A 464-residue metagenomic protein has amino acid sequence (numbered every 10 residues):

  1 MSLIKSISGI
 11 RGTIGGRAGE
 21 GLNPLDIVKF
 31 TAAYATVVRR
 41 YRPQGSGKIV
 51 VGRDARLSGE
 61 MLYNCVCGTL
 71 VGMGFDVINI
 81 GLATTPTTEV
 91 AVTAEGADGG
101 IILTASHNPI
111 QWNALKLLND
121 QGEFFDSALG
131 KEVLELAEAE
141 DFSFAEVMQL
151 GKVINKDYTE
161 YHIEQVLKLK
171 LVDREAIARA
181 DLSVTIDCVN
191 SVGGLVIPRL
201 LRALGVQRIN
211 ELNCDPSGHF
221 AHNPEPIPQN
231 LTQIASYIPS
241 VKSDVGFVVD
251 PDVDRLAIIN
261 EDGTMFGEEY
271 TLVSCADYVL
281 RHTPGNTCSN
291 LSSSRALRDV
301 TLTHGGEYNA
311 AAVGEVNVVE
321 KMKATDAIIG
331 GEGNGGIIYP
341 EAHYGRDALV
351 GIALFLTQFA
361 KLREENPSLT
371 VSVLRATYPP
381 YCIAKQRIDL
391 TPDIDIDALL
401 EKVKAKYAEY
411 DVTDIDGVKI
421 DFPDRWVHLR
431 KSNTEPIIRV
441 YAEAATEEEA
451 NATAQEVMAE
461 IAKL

Functional and structural regions predicted by a protein language model:
M1-G68, G72-M73, M148, K152-S183: An N-terminal, well-structured beta->alpha segment
T13, N113-V241: Gly/Ser/Thr-enriched, mixed-charge loops and adjacent short helices that form phosphate/oxyanion-binding elements
T36, Q44, K48-W112, R199-I259: N-terminal small/polar loop signature for handling phosphorylated ligands or for N-terminal nucleophile
G52-D54, I186-C188, N260, E341 (+1 more regions): Short glycine-centered, acidic/aromatic-flanked micro-motifs in structured strand/loop junctions that mark active-site
A97-W112, I238-N260, M265, Y308-A310 (+1 more regions): Glycine-rich phosphate-binding loop
K131-E164, K168, N260-G333, I337-I338: Proline/glycine-rich low-complexity loops and linkers
T283-L464: Phosphate-binding and adjacent anionic-ligand microenvironments
